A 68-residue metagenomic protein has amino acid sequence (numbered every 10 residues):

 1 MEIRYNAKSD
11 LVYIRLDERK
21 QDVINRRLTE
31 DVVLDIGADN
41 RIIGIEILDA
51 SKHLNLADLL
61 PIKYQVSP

Functional and structural regions predicted by a protein language model:
M1-P68: Small, basic N-terminal interaction modules of short regulatory proteins
